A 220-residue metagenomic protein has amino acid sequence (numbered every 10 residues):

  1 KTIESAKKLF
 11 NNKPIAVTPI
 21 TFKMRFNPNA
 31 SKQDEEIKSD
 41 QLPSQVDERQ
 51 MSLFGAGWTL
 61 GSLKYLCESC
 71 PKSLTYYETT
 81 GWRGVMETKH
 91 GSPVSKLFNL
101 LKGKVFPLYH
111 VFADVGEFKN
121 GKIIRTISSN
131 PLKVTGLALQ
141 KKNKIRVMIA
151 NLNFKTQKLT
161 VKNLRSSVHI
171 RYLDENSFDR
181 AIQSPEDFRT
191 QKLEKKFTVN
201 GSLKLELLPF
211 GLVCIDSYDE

Functional and structural regions predicted by a protein language model:
K1-I3: N-terminal low-complexity, intrinsically disordered tails enriched in Ser/Pro/Gly and acidic/polar residues
S5-I15, G61-S73, V115-K122: A structural motif corresponding to the C-terminal end of an alpha-helix and its immediate exit/capping segment
A16, T75-Y77, V147-A150, H169-R171 (+1 more regions): Conserved active-site loop/cleft motifs that coordinate metal ions or position small ligands
T18-Y109, R125-V134: Aromatic/acidic polysaccharide-binding cleft in carbohydrate-active enzymes
P107-D114, F118, A138, Q183-P185 (+1 more regions): Domain-level signal for soluble alpha/beta catalytic cores
R125-I127, F154, N176, A181-R189: Charged (often Lys/Glu-rich) extended helix/loop segments that serve as interaction or gating elements
S129-R165, I170-S177, F210: Carbohydrate-binding surface patches
P185-E220: C-terminal beta-strand-rich structural cap/linker in extracellular carbohydrate-active enzymes
